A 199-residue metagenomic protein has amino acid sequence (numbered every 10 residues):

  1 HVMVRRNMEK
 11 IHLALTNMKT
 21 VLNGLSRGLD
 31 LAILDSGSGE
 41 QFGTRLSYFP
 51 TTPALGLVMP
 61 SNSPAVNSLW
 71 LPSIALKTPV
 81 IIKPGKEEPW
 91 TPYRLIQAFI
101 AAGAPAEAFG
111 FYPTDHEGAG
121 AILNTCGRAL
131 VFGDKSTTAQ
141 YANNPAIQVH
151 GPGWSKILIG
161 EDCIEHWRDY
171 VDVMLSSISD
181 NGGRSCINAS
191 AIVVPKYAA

Functional and structural regions predicted by a protein language model:
H1-Q41: N-terminal Rossmann-like NAD(P)+-binding subdomain of aldehyde/semialdehyde dehydrogenases
I11, D35-Y93: Substrate-binding/gating loop at the entrance of the active-site cleft, primarily in PLP-dependent aminotransferase-like
E40-Q41, S63-V66, P113-G118, S136: Short acidic loop-to-helix transition motifs that present clustered carboxylates
T44-R45, F109-R128: A structured beta-alpha segment of the ubiquitous adenosine-cofactor-binding alpha/beta core
V58, L76, I81-G85, Y112-T114 (+4 more regions): Generic beta-strand/beta-sheet core signal
K83, E87, A98-E107: Catalytic binding pocket for nucleotide-activated donors in carbohydrate/polymer assembly enzymes
E88, P92-I96, A119, W167 (+1 more regions): Amphipathic alpha-helical segments in well-structured domains
A98-G103, C126-R128, D134-A199: ALDH superfamily catalytic-core signature
